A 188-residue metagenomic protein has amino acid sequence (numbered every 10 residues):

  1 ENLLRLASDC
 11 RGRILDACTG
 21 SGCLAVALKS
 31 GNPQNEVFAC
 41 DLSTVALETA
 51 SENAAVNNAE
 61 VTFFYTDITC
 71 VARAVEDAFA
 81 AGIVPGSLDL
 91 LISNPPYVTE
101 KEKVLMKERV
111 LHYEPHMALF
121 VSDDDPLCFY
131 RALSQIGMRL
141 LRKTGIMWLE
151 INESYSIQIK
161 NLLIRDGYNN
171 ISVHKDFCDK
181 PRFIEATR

Functional and structural regions predicted by a protein language model:
E1-P33, V37-A50, C70, E185: SAM-dependent Rossmann-like transferase core, predominantly class I methyltransferases with a strong bias toward
R13, Q34-F38, T62, S87-D89 (+1 more regions): Structural signature of beta-strand start/N-cap positions in the alpha/beta core of ABC transporter nucleotide-binding
A17-G20, L24, L88-K103, V110: Conserved proline-anchored active-site loop of SAM-dependent methyltransferases that bridges a beta-strand
V45-V56, N161-L162: Short alpha-helix adjacent to the SAM-binding motif of class I
N58-V71: Conserved SAM-binding strand-loop segment of SAM-dependent methyltransferases
A74-L91: A short acidic, Gly/Pro-enriched loop at the edge of an enzyme's catalytic core that lines a small-molecule cofactor
Y97-C128: Mobile active-site "lid"/loop adjacent to the S-adenosyl-L-methionine
D123-A186: Conserved Class I SAM-dependent methyltransferase catalytic core
